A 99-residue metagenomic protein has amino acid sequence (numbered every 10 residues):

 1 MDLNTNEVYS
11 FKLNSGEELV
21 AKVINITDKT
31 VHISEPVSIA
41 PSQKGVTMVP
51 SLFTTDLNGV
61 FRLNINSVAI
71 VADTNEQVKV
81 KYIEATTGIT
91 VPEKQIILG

Functional and structural regions predicted by a protein language model:
D2-G99: Conserved RNA-binding domains used in RNP assembly and mRNA/RNA metabolism
